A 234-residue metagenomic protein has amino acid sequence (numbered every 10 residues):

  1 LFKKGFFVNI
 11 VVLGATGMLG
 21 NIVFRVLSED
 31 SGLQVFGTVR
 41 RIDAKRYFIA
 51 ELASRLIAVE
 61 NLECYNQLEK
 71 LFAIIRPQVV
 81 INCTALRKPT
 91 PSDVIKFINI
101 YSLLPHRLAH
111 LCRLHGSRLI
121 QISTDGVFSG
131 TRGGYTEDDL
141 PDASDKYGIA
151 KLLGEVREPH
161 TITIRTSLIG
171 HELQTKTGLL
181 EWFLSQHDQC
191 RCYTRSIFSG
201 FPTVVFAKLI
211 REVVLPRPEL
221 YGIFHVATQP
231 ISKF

Functional and structural regions predicted by a protein language model:
V8-D30: N-terminal Rossmann NAD(P)H-binding glycine-rich loop of SDR-like oxidoreductase domains
L13, T38, C83-T84, L119-D125 (+1 more regions): SDR active-site strand-loop-helix element
G37-R46, N61-L62, A85: N-terminal Rossmann-fold cofactor-binding loop
V59-Y101: NAD(P)H-binding glycine-rich loop region in Rossmannoid oxidoreductase-like domains and their noncatalytic homologs
T84, H106-D142: Conserved Rossmann-fold NAD(P)-dependent oxidoreductase catalytic core, especially the SDR/UDP-sugar
I98-P105, K151: Short alpha-helix in the Rossmann-fold core of NAD(P)-dependent oxidoreductases
S144, V156-G200, V204-V205, R211-E212: NAD(P)-dependent short-chain dehydrogenase/reductase
A207-E212, P216-F234: Mid/C-terminal beta-alpha module of Rossmann-like enzyme folds, strongest in SDR-family dehydrogenases/epimerases
